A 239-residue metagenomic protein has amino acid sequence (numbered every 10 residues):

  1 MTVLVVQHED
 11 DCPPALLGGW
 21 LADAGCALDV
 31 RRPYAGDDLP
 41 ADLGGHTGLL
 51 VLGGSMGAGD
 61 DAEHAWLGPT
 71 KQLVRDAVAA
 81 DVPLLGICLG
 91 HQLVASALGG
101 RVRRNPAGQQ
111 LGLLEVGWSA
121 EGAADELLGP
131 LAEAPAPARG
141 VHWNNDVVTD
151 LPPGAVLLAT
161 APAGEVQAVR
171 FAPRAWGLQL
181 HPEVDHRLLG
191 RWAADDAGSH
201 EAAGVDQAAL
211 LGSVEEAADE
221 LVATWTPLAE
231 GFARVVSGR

Functional and structural regions predicted by a protein language model:
M1-L4: Extreme N-terminal starter segment of soluble prokaryotic enzymes
V6-H8, P33, L89, L180: Cofactor-binding loop segments of dinucleotide-utilizing enzymes, especially the Rossmann-like FAD- and NAD(P)+-binding
L16-C26: A short, Lys/Arg-enriched amphipathic alpha-helix followed by its capping loop at the start of a domain
C26-D37: A short beta-strand-loop structural module common to alpha/beta enzyme folds
D38-H46, L131: Short amphipathic alpha-helix with an adjacent loop that forms part of the alpha/beta core around
H46-T47, V51-G122: Cysteine-nucleophile active-site neighborhood
L98-R187: Pocket-forming structural segment of enzyme catalytic cores
V184-R239: Acyltransferase
